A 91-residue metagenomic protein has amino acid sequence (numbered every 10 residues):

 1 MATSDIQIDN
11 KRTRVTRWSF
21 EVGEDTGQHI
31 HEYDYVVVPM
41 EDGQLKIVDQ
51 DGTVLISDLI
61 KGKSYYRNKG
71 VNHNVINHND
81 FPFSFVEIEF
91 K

Functional and structural regions predicted by a protein language model:
A2, R12: Catalytic phosphate/metal-binding cores of nucleic-acid and nucleotide-processing enzymes, i.e., regions that mediate
D5-I8: Local beta-strand/beta-hairpin segments that build beta-sheet-rich folds
R14-I30, D49, K69: Conserved short histidine dyad/triad with adjacent acidic residue
V22, E41, K61-G62: Short, flexible surface segments
T26-Q28, K46-I47, N72-N79: Short beta-strand His + acidic residue motifs that chelate non-heme Fe in jelly-roll/DSBH and cupin folds
I30-K46: Short, conserved beta-strand element in jelly-roll/cupin
D51-K69: Short acidic-glycine-tyrosine-enriched beta hairpin
G70-K91: Ligand-binding loop in jelly-roll beta-barrel domains
